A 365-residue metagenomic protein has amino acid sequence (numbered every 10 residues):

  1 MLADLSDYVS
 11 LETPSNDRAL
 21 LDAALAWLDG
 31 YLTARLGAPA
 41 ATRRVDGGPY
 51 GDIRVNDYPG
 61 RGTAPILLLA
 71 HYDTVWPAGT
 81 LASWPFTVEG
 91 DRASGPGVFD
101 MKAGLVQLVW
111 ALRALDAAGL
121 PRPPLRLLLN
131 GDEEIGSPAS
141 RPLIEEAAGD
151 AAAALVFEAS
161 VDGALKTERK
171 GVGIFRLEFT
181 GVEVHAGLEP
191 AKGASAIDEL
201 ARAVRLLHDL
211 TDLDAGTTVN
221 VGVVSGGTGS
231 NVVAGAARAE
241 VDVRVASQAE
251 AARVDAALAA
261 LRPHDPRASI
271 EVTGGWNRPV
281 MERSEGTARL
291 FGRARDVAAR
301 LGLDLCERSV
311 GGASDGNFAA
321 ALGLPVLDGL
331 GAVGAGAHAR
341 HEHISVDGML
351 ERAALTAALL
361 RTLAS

Functional and structural regions predicted by a protein language model:
M1-P96, G316: Acidic/His- and Gly-rich active-site-bordering loop/insert found across diverse amide/peptide-bond hydrolases
T13, A159-S160, A164-E168, R176-S365: Metal-dependent amide/peptide-bond hydrolase catalytic core, centered on the "pita-bread" metallohydrolase fold
I53-D57, A154, R176: Conserved hydrophobic/aromatic beta-strand scaffold that supports enzyme active sites
T63-L129, R340, S345, L350-E351: Active-site metal-coordination/substrate-binding segment of hydrolases, especially metallo-dependent peptidases
L69-A70, L128-N130, L155-E158, E178-T180 (+1 more regions): Short beta-strand segments
M101-I174, D212, A364-S365: Acidic/histidine-rich catalytic neighborhood of metal-dependent amide-processing enzymes
